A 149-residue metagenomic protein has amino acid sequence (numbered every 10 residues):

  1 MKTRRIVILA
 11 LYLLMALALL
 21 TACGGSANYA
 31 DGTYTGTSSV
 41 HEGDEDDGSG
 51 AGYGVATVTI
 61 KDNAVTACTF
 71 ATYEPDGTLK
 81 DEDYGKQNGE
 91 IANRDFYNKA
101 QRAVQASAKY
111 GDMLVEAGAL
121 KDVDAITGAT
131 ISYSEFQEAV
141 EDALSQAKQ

Functional and structural regions predicted by a protein language model:
M1-A10: Bacterial N-terminal signal peptides that target proteins for export
A18-A22: C-terminal motif of bacterial Sec signal peptides marking the signal peptidase cleavage site
G25-Q149: Active-site- and interface-proximal helix/loop "cap" or "latch" segments in soluble metabolic and energy-transducing
